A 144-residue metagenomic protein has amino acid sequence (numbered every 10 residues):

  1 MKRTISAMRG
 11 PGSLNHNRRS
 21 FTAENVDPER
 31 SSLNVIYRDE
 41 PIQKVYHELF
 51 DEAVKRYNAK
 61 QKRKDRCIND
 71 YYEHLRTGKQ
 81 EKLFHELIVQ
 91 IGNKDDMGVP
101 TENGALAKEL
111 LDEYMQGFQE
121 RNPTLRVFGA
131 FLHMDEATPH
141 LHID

Functional and structural regions predicted by a protein language model:
M1-D144: N-terminal nicking endonuclease/strand-transfer module with a His-rich metal-binding environment and a catalytic Tyr
